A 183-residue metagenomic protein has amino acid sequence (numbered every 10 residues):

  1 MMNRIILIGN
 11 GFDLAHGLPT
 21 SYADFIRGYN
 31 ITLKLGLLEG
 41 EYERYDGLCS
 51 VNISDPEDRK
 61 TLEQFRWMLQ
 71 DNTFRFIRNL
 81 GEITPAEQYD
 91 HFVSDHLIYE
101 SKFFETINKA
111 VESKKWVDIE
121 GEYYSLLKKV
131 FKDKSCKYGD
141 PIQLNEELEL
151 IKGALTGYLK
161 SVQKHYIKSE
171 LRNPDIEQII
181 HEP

Functional and structural regions predicted by a protein language model:
M1-P183: Gly/serine-rich nucleotide phosphate-binding loop at the start of the catalytic core of nucleotide/ADP-ribose-handling
